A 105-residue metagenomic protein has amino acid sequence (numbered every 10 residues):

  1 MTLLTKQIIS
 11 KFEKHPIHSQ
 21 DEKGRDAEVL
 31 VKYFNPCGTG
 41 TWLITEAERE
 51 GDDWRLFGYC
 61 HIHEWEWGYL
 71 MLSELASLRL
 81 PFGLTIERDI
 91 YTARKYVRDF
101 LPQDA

Functional and structural regions predicted by a protein language model:
M1-A105: Catalytic phosphate/metal-binding cores of nucleic-acid and nucleotide-processing enzymes, i.e., regions that mediate
